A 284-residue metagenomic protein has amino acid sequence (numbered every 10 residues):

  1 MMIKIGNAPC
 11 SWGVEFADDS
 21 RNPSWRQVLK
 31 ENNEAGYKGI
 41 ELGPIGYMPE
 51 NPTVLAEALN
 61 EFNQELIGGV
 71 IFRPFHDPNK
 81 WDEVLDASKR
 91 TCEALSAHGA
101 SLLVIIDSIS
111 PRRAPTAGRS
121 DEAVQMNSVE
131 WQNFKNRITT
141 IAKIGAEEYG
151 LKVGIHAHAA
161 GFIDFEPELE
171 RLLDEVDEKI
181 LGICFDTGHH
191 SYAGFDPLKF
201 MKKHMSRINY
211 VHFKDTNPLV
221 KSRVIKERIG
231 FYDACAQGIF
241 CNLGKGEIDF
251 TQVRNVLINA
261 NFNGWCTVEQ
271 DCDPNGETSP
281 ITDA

Functional and structural regions predicted by a protein language model:
M1-G36, N60, K89, E93-A94 (+4 more regions): Histidine-acidic metal/acid-base catalytic patches
C10-W12, G43-I45, I71-H76, S108-S110 (+5 more regions): Active-site beta-loop-alpha junctions enriched in small/polar residues
K38, E65, S101, L151-K152 (+1 more regions): Residue-level detector of anion-binding/catalytic polar loops
G39-A58: Glycine-rich, proline-tolerant flexible connector loops at the mouths of alpha/beta enzymes
E41, G68, V104, G154 (+2 more regions): Conserved beta-strand positions in the central sheet of alpha/beta enzyme cores
A56-P74, W131-A146, E175-V176, I248-F250: Alpha-helix-loop-beta-strand connector modules within alpha/beta enzyme cores
R73-L85, S128-W131, G238-K245: The substrate-binding groove and active-site-proximal loops of carbohydrate-active enzymes, especially glycoside
K80-I183: Active-site acidic/histidine proton-transfer and metal-coordination neighborhood in alpha/beta enzyme cores
